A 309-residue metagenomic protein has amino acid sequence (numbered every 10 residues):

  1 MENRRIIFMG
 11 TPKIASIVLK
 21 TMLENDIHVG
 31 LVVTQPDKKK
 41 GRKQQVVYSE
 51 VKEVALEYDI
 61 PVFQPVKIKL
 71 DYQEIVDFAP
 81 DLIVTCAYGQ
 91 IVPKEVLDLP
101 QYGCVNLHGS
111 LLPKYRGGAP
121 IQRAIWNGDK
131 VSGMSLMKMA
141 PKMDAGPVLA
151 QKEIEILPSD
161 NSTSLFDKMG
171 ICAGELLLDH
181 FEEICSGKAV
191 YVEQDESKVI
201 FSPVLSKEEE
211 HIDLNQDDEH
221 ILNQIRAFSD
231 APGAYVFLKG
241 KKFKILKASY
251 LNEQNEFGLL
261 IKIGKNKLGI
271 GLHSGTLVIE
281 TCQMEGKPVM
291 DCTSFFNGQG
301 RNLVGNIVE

Functional and structural regions predicted by a protein language model:
M1-P232, G275-V278, M284, E309: One-carbon transfer enzymes
N215-E309: An anion-binding loop in the catalytic cleft
